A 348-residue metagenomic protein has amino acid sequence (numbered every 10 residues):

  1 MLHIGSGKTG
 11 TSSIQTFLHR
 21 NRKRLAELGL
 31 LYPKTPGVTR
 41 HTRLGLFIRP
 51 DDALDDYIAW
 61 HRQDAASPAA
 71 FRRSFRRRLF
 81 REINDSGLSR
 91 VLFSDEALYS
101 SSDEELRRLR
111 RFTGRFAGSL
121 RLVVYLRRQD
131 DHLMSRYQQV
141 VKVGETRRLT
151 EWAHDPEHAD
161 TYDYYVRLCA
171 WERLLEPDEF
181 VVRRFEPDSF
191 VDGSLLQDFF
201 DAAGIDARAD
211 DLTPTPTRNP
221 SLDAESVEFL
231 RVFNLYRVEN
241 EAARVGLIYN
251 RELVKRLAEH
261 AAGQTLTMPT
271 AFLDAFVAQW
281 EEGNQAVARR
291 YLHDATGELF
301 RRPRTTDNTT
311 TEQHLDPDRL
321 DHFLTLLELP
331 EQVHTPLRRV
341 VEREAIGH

Functional and structural regions predicted by a protein language model:
M1-H348: Anion-recognition interface
